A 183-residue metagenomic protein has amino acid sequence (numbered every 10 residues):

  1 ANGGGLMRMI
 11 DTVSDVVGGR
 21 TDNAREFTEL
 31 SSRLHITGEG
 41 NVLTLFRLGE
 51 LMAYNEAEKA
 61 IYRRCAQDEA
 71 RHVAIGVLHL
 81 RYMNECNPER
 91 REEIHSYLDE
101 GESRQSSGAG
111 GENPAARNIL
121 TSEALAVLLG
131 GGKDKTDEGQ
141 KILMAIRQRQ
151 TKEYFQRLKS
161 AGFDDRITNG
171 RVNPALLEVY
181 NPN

Functional and structural regions predicted by a protein language model:
A1-N183: Non-heme di-metal
